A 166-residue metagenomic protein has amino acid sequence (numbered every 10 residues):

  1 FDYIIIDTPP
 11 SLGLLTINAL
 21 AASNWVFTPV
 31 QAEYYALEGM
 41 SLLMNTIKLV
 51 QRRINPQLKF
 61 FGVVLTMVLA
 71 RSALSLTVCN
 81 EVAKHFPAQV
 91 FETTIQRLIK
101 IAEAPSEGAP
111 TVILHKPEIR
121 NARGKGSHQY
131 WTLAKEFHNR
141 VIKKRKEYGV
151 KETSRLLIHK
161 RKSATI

Functional and structural regions predicted by a protein language model:
D2-I99: Conserved catalytic-core segment of NTP-binding enzymes
V50-N55, V141-G149: Alpha-helix termini
S72-S75, E103, V141, R145: Short amphipathic alpha-helical interaction/hinge segments
E81, Q89, K143-I166: P-loop NTP-binding site
A104-W131: C-terminal boundary of histidine-terminating zinc-finger modules
T132-K144: C-terminal alpha-helix
